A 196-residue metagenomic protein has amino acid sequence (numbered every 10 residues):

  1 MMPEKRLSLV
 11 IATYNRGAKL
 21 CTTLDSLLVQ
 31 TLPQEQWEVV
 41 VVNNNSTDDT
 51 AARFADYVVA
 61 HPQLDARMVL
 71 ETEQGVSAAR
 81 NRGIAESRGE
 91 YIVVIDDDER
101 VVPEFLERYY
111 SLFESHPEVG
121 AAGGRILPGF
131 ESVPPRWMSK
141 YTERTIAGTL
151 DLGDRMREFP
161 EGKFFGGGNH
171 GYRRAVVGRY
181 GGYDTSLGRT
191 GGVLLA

Functional and structural regions predicted by a protein language model:
M1-V29: N-proximal low-complexity "stem/linker" segments adjacent to membrane-targeting elements
N15, L27, N44-N45, Q74: Conserved short acidic donor-positioning loop in nucleotide-sugar-dependent glycosyltransferases
A18-C21, D48-Y57, E104: Acidic helix N-cap motif at the loop->helix transition within catalytic regions of sugar-transfer enzymes
S26, N43-A52, E99: A conserved acidic beta->alpha catalytic loop
E71-S87: Glycine-rich, basic loop-to-helix element that forms the pyrophosphate-binding segment of sugar-nucleotide handling
I92: Short aromatic/hydrophobic "clamp" motif used to bind/position activated sugar donors
E104-M138: Conserved donor NDP-sugar-binding/catalytic core segment of glycosyltransferases
T142-G162: Short, flexible, basic/aromatic active-site loop/helix in glycosyltransferases
